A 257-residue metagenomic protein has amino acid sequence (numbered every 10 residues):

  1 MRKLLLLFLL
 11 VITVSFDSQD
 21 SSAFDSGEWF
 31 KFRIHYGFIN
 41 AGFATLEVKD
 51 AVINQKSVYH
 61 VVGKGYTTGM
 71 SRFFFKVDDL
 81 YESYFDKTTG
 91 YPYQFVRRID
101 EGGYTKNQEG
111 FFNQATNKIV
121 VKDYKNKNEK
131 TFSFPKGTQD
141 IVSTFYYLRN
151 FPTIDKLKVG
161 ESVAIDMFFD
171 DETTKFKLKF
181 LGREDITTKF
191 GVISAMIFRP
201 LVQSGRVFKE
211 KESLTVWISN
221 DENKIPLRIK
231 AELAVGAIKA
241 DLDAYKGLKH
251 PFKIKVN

Functional and structural regions predicted by a protein language model:
L4-I12: Sec-dependent N-terminal signal peptides
I12, K127, I186: Surface-exposed, flexible loop/turn segments at secondary-structure boundaries
T13-S18: N-terminal signal peptide c-region/cleavage motif recognized by signal peptidases
Q19-Q114, T153-N257: Acidic, serine/threonine-rich low-complexity disordered tracts
Q108-P152: Hydrophobic, well-structured mid-protein blocks that either form specific transmembrane helices
